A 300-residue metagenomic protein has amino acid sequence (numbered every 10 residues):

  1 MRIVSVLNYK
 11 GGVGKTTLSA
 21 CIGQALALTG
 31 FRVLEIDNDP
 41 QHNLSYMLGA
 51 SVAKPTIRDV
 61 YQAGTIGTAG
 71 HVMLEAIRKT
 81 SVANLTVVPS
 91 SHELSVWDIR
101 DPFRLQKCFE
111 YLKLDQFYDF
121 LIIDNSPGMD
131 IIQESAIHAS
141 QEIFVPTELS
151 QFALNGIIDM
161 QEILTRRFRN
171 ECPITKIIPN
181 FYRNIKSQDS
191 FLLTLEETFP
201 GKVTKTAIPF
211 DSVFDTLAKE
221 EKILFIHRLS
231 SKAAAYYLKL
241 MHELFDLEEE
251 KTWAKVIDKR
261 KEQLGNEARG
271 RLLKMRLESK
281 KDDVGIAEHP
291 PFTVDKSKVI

Functional and structural regions predicted by a protein language model:
M1-I300: P-loop NTP-binding core
